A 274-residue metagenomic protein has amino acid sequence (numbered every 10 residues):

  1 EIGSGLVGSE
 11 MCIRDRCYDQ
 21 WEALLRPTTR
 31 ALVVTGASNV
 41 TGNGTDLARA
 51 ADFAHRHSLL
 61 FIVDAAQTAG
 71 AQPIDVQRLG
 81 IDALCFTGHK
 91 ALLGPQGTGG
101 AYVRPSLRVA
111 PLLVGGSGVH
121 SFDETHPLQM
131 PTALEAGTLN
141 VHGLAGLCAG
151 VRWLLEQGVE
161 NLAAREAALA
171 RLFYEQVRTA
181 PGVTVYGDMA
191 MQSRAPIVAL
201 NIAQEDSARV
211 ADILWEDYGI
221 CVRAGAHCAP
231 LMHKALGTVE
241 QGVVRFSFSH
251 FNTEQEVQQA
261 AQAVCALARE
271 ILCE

Functional and structural regions predicted by a protein language model:
E1-G8, C12-I13: Single conserved hydrophobic/aromatic residue that forms the stacking wall/gate of nucleotide- or nucleobase-binding
D15-A66, G70: Active-site phosphate-binding strand-loop segment of PLP-dependent enzymes
A23, E216-D217, C221, H233-E274: PLP-dependent enzyme catalytic core of the Aspartate aminotransferase-like
L79-D123: Active-site PLP attachment segment
L128-V141: A short glycine-threonine-serine/GTX helix/turn-capping micro-motif
H142-G143, L147-R194, N201, I213: Conserved PLP-dependent catalytic core of the aminotransferase class-I/II
R178, G182-S247: Conserved C-terminal alpha-helix-loop-beta "cap" of PLP-dependent enzymes that closes/shapes the active-site mouth
